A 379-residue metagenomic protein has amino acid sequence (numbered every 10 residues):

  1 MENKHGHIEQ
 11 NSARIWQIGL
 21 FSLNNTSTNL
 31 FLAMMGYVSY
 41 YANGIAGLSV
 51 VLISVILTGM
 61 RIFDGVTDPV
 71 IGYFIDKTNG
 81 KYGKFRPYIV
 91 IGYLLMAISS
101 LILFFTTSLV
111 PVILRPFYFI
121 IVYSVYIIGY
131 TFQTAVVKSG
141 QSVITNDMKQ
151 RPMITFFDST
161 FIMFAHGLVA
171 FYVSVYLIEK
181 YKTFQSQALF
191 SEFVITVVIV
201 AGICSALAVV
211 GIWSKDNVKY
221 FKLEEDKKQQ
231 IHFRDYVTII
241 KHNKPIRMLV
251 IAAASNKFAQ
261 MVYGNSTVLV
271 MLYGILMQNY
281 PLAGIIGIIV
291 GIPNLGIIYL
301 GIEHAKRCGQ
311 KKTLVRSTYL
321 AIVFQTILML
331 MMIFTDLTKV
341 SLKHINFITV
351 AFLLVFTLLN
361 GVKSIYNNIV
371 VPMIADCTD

Functional and structural regions predicted by a protein language model:
E2-T378: Membrane-embedded alpha-helical bundles of multi-pass transporters/translocases, especially carrier/permease families
